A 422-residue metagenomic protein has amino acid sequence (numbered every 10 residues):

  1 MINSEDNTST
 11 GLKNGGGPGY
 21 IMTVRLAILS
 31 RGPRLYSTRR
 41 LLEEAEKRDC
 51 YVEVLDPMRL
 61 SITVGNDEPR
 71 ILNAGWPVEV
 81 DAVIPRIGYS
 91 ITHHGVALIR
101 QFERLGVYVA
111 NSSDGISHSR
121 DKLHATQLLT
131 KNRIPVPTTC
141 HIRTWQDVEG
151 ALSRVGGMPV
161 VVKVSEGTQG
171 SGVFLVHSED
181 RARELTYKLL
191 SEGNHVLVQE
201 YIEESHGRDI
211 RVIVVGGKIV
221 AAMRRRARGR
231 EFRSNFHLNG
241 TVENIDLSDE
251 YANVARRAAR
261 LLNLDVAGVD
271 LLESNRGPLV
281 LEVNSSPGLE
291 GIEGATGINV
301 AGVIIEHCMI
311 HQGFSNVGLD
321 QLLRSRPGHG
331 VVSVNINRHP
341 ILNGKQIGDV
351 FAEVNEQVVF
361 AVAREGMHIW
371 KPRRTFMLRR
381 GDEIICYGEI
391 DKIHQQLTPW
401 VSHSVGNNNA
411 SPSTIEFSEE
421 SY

Functional and structural regions predicted by a protein language model:
I2-N7, L12-A110: ATP-binding N-terminal substructure of ATP-dependent carboxylate-amine bond-forming enzymes
Y20-R31, Y36-E43, V52, W76-V78 (+4 more regions): Active-site nucleotide/adenylate-binding loops and adjacent lid/helix of ATP-dependent enzymes
V24, D246-R324: ATP-dependent carboxylate activation and anion-phosphoryl transfer catalytic cores that bind Mg-ATP to form
F102-R104, T375-F376, H394-E420: Short, compositionally biased
S171-L262: Phosphate-binding site of ATP-dependent enzymes
V214-K218, S274-R276, E365-G366: Short acidic-glycine loop/turn motifs at beta-strand connectors
N316-A352: Extended boundary segments
R338-W400: Cytosolic Rossmann-like ligand/nucleotide-binding regulatory domains
